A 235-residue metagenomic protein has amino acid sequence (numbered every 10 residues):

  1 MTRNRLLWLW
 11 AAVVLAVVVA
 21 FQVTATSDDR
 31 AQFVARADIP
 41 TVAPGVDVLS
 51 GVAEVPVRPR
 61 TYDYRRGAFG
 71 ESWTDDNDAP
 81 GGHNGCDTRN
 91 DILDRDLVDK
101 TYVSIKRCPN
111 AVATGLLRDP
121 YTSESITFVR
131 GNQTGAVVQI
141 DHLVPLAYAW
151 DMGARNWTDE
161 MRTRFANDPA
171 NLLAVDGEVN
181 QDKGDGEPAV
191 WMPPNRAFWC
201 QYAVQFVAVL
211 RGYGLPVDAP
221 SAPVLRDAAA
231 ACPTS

Functional and structural regions predicted by a protein language model:
M1-N4: N-terminal Lys/Arg-rich, disordered targeting/topogenic segments
L6-W8, Y62, G67, E71 (+4 more regions): Short, low-complexity intrinsically disordered segments
L7-C86, S221-P223, T234: N-terminal module-boundary/linker segments of secreted carbohydrate-active enzymes
D38-P44, A53, A111-G115, L172-V175: Compositionally biased, low-hydrophobicity segments enriched in charged and small polar residues
V48-V55, G67, D91-R95, P120 (+3 more regions): Residues that form generic nucleotide/phosphate-binding pockets
R60-Q139, L143-V144: Secreted/periplasmic proteins that engage bacterial cell-wall peptidoglycan
N110-V112, Y121-S235: Domain-level detector of nuclease and nuclease-like folds in predominantly extracellular/periplasmic contexts
